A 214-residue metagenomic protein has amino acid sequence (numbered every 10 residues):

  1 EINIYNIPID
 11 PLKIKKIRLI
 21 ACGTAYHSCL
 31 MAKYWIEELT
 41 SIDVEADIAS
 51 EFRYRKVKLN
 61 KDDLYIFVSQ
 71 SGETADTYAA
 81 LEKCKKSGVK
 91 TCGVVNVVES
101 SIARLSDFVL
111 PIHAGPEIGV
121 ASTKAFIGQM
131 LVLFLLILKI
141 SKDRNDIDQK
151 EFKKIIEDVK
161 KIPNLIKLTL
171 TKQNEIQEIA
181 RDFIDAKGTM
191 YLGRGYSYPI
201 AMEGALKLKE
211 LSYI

Functional and structural regions predicted by a protein language model:
E1-R18, F108-I214: Active-site phosphate/pyrophosphate-binding segments
N3-Y65, E73, K86-C92, D182-I214: Anionic-ligand anchoring segments at beta-strand to alpha-helix junctions in alpha/beta enzyme folds, i.e., glycine
M31, A79, V97, E178 (+1 more regions): Short Gly/charged-rich anion-binding patches and loops
A32-E37, Y78-A80, A103-L105, E157-I162 (+1 more regions): A generic short-segment signal for beta-strand/edge and adjacent turn/coil regions
D43-V44, V68-S71, I166-T171: Short, flexible loop segments at the rims of nucleotide/cofactor-binding pockets, characterized by
L64-R144: Phosphate/diphosphate-binding loops
